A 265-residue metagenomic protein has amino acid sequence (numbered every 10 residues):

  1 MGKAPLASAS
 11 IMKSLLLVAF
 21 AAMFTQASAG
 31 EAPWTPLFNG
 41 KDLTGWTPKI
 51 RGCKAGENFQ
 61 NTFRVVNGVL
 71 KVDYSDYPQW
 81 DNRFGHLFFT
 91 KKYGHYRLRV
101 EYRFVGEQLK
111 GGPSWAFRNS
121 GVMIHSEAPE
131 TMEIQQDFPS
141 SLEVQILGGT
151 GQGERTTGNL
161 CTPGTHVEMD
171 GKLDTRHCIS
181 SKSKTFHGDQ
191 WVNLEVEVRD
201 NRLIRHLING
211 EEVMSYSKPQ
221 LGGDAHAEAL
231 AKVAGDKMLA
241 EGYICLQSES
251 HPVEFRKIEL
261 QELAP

Functional and structural regions predicted by a protein language model:
G2-K3, A9-L15: Positively charged n-region of N-terminal signal peptides that target proteins for export
S8-A9, A22, A32: Low-complexity intrinsically disordered segments
L15-M23: Sec-dependent N-terminal signal peptides
A29-P265: Carbohydrate-interacting regions of secretory-pathway proteins
